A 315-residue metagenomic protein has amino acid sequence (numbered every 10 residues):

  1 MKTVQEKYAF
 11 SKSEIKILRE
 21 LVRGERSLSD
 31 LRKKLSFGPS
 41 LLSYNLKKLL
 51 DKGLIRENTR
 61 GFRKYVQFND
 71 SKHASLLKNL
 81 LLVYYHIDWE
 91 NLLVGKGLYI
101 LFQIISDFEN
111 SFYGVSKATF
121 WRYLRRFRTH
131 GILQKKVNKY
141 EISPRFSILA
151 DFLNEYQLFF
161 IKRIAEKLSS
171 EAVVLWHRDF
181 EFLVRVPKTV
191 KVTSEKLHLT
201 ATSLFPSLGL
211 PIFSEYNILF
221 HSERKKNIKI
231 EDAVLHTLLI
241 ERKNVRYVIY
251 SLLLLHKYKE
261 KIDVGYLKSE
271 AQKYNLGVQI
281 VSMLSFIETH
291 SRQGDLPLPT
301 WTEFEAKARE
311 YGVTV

Functional and structural regions predicted by a protein language model:
L21-S27, Q103-F112: Short capping segments at the starts of secondary-structure elements
D30-S36, D107-S116: A short acidic, leucine-rich amphipathic alpha-helix
S36-L50, G114-H130: Short amphipathic alpha-helical interaction segments
L50-R60, R128-N138: A short, conserved structural fragment
T59-Y65, S71, K136-S147: Short, Lys/Arg-rich nucleic-acid/phosphate-binding segment
K72-G97, R145-F180: Short, amphipathic alpha-helical interaction segments positioned at domain boundaries
L158-E231: Short gly/ser-rich loop at a beta-strand->alpha-helix junction or flexible surface loop bordering the NTP-binding
F213-V315: Hydrophobic alpha-helical interaction segments
